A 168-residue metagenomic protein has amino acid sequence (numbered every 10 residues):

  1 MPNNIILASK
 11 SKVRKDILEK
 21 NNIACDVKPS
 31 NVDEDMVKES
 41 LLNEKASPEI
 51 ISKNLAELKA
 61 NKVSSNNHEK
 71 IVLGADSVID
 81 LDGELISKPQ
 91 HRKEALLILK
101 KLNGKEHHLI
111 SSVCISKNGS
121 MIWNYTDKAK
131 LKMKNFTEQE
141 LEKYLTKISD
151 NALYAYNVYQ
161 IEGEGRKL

Functional and structural regions predicted by a protein language model:
M1-I23, A95, K105, K128-L168: GST superfamily/GST-like fold recognition
M1-I71, E84-L85, Q139, K143-K147: N-terminal polybasic phosphate/anion-binding patch
P29, L81, I115-K117: Residue-level signal for short segments within beta-strands and strand-turn junctions of well-structured beta-sheet
V37-L41, D80, S120-D127: Acidic/polar active-site rim loop that often engages polyanionic ligands
G74: Generic enzyme active-site microenvironment
S77-H107, M133: Active-site-adjacent loop/tail segments of enzyme domains
L97-K100, S111-L131: Anionic-ligand binding region
